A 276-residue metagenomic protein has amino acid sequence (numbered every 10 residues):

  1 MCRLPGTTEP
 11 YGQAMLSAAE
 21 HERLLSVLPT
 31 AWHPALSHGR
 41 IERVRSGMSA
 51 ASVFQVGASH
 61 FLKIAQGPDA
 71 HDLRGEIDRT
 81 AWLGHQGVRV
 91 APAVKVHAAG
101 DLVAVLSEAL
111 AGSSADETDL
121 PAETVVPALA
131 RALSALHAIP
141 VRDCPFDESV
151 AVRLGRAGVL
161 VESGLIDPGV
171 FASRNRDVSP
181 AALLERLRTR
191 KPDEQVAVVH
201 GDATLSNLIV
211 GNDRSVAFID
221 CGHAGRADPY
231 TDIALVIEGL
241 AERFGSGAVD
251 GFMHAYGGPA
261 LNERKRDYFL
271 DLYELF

Functional and structural regions predicted by a protein language model:
C2-G39: Juxta-kinase regulatory segment immediately upstream of eukaryotic protein kinase catalytic domains
A19, G258-F276: Charged phosphate-binding loop/patch that engages nucleotide di/tri-phosphates or the phosphate backbone of nucleic
E20-H33, A135-G201, A260-N262: An alpha-helical support segment within catalytic cores of ATP-dependent transferases
R43-F146: ATP-binding pocket architecture of kinase catalytic cores
R45-L62, A182-T231: Active-site acidic catalytic loop and adjacent metal/ATP-binding pocket of ATP-dependent phosphoryl transfer enzymes
A70, E123-V126, D177, A181 (+2 more regions): Short, structured helix-loop boundary elements
A70, V150, D193-V198, G211-R264: Active-site Asp-x-Gly
